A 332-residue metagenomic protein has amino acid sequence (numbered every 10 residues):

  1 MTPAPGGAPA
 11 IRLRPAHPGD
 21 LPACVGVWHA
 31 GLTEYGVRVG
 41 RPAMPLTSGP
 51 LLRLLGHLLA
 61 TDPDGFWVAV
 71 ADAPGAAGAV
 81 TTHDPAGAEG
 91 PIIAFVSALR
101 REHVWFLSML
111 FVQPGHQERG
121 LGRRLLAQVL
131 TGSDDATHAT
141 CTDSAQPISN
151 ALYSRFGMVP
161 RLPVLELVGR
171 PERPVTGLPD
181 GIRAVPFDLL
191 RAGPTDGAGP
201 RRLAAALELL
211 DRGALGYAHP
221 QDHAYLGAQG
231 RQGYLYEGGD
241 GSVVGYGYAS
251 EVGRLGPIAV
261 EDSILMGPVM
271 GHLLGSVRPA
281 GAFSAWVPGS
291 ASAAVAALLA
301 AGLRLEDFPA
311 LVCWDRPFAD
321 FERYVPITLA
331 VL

Functional and structural regions predicted by a protein language model:
T2-A4, L21, G26-A88, R212-Q232: Active-site rim helix/loop that mediates acceptor-substrate recognition in acyltransferases
T2-A8, P18-V37, V175, R191-L210 (+1 more regions): A short, well-structured alpha-helix characteristic of acyl/acetyltransferase catalytic modules
F66-V68, G78-L99, F106-F111, D240-G256: Conserved beta-strand in the GNAT
V104-M109, G132-Q146, R278-G289, F308: Conserved GNAT acetyl-CoA-binding A-motif
M109-V112, Q117-T131, N150-R155, S263-S276: Conserved acetyl-CoA-binding loop-helix of GNAT-fold acetyltransferases
A139-T142, V159-R173, L305-R316: Conserved catalytic-core motifs of GNAT/GCN5-like acyltransferases
S149-S154, M158, A296-A300: Conserved active-site tyrosine of GNAT-family acetyltransferases
R155-G253: Amide-forming acyltransferase catalytic core, primarily the GNAT-like/NAT-type and related acyltransferase folds
